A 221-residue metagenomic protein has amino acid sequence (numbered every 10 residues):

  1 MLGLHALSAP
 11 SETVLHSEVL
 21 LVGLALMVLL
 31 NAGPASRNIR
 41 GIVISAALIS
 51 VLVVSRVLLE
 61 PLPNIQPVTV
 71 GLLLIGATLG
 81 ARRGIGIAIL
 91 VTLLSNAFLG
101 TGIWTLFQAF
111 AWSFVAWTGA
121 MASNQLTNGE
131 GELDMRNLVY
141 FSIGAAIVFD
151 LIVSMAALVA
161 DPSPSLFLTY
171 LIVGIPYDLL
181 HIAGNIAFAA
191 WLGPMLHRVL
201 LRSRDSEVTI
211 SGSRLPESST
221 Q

Functional and structural regions predicted by a protein language model:
M1-L21, P61, G102-F107, M121-T220: Membrane-embedded alpha-helical hairpins and interfacial helices in multi-pass inner-membrane proteins
M1-L74: Hydrophobic transmembrane alpha-helices
L26-A35, T78-R82, T118-N128, P194-L201: Structural signal for the C-terminal ends of transmembrane alpha-helices and the immediately following loop
N38-G41, A81-G86, E130-R136, L166-F167: Membrane-helix interface segments
A47, G86-L94, N137-A146: Central hydrophobic cores of alpha-helical transmembrane segments in multi-pass integral membrane proteins
L48-S55, L74-L79, S142-L151: Small-residue-rich segments of transmembrane alpha-helices in multi-pass membrane proteins, especially helix faces
V53-P67, I89-Q125: Interfacial aromatic-anchored transmembrane helix boundaries in multi-pass membrane proteins
